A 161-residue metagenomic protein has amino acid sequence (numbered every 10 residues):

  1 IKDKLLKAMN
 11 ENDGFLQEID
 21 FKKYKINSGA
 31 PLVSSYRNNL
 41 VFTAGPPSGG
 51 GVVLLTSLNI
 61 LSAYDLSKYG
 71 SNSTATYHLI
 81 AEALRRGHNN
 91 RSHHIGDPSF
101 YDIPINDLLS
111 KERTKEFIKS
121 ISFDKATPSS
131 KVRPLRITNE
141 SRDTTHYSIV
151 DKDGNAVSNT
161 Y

Functional and structural regions predicted by a protein language model:
I1-P46, S122-S129, R133-N139, Y147-N155: Accessory "access/gating" subregions that flank catalytic or transport cores
K7, D20-K22, T56, G70-S73 (+1 more regions): Composition- and surface-driven signal marking solvent-exposed, interaction-prone regions in large proteins
G14, A63-Y161: Internal maturation/activation junctions in enzymes
A44-V52, T74, T144: Short, conserved micro-motifs enriched in small and acidic residues
G49-T56, R86: Extended, domain-scale alpha-helical bundle/helix-rich regions
T56-A63: Short glycine/serine- and small hydrophobic-enriched flexible loop segments
